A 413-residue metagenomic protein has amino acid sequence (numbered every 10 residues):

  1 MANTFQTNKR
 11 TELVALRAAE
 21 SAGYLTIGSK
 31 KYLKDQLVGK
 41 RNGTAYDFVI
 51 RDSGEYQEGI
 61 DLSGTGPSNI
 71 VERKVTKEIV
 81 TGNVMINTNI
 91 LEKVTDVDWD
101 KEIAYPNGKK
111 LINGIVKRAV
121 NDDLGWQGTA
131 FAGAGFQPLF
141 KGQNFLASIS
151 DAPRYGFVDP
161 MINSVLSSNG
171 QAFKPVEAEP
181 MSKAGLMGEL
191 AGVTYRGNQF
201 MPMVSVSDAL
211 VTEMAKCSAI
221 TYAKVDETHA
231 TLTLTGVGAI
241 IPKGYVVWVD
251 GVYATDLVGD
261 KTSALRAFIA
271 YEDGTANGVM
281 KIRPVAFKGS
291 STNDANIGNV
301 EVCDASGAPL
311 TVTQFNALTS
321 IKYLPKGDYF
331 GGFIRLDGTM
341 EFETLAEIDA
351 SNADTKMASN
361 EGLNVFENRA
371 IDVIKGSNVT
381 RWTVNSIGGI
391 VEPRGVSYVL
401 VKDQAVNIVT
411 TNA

Functional and structural regions predicted by a protein language model:
M1-K74, Q404-A405: N-terminal "assembly arms/tails" that initiate or stabilize quaternary assembly in self-assembling proteins
Q6-N8, K30, K34, M85-E92 (+4 more regions): Alpha-helix initiation/capping motif
N42, V80-G82, V237, A276: Repetitive beta-strand solenoid architecture
E55-G59, T81-V84, V94-T95, G376 (+1 more regions): Short active-site-adjacent helix-start/loop capping segments
E58-L62, I86-N89, V97-D98, S168-N169: Short, conserved acidic/polar surface loops in the N-terminal third of protein domains
S63-V75, D98-K109: Phosphate-binding glycine-rich loops and adjacent basic patches that engage nucleotide phosphates, nucleic-acid
I70-T95: Short acidic, glycine/tyrosine-flanked loop/strand segments centered on an H-E-D-like triad
T95-N378, T383-A413: Core alpha/beta structural scaffold of self-assembling particle/tube/pore-forming proteins
